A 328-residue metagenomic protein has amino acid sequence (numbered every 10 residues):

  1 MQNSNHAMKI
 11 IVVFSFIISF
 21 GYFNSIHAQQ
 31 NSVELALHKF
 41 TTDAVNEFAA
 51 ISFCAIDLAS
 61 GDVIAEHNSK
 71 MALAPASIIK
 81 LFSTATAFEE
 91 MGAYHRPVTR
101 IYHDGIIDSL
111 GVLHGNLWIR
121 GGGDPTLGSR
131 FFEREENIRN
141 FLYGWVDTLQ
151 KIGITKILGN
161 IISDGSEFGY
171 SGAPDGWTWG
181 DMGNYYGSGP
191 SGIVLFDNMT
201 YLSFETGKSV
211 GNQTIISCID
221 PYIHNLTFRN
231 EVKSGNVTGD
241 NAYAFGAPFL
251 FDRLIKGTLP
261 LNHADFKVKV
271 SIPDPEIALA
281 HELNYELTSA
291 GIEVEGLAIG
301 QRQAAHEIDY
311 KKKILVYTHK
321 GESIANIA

Functional and structural regions predicted by a protein language model:
M1-S32: Bacterial Sec-dependent N-terminal signal peptides
I26-M71, W145-G153: Beta-lactamase-like hydrolase cores
N31, A85-G92: Short, solvent-exposed cationic patches
V33, P75, I79, L279: Hydrophobic (often cysteine-bearing) scaffold residues that line and stabilize catalytic clefts of nucleotide/cofactor
L35, F40, E90-A328: Conserved serine DD-peptidase/penicillin-binding transpeptidase domain and beta-lactam-recognizing active-site
A50-S52, K70-A72, I78, V98 (+1 more regions): A common structural microfeature
V63-A72, T126-L127, F266-V268: Glycine-/proline-rich flexible loop or hinge segments
E66-T86: Short active-site loop at a secondary-structure junction that contains or immediately precedes the catalytic residue(s)
